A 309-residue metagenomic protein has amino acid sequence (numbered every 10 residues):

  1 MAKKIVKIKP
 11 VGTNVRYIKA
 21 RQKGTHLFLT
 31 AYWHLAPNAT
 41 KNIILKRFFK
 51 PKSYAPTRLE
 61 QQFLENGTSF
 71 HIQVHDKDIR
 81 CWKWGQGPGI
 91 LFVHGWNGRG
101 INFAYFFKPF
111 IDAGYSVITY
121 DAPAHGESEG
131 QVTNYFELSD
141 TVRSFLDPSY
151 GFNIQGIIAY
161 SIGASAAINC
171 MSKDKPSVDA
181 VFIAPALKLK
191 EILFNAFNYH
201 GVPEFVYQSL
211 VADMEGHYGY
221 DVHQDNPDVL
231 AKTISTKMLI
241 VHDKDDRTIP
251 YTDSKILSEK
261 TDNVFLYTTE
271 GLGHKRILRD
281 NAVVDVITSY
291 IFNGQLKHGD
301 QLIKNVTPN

Functional and structural regions predicted by a protein language model:
V15-H71: An N-terminal hydrophobic leader/cap segment in hydrolases
G100, F107-E129: Conserved alpha/beta-hydrolase
V132-Y150, Q155: Alpha/beta-hydrolase active-site loop
I158-A167: Gly/Ala-rich beta-loop-alpha elbow adjacent to hydrolase catalytic centers
S172-Y220: Hydrolase active-site cap/lid region
T233-S235, I240-H242, D246: Short beta-strand/loop motif that positions the catalytic acidic residue of the alpha/beta-hydrolase fold
T236, P250-L257: Short alpha-helix in the alpha/beta-hydrolase fold that links the catalytic acid
L272-V284, G299, P308: Catalytic histidine-centered segment of alpha/beta-hydrolase-like enzymes
